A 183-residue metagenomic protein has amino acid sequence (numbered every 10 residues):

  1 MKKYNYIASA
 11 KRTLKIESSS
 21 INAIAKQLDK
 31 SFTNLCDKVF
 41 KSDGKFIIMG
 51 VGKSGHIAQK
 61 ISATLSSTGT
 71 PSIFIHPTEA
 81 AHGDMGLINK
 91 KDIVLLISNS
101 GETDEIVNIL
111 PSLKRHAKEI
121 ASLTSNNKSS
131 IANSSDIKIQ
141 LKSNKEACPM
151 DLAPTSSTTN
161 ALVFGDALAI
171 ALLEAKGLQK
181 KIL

Functional and structural regions predicted by a protein language model:
M1-R12, V51-Q59: Short, compositionally biased "basic patch" segments
K2-N5, Q27-S31, H76-A80, G101: Short secondary-structure boundary/capping elements
N5-K41: An N-terminal, well-structured beta->alpha segment
A23-Q27, S112, E174: Amphipathic, soluble alpha-helical interaction motifs
K26-D29, V51, G177: Alpha-helix boundary/capping and short turn/kink residues
F40, G44-L173: Glycine-rich phosphate-binding loops that contact phosphosugars or nucleotide phosphates
A169-L183: Active-site phosphate/pyrophosphate-binding segments
